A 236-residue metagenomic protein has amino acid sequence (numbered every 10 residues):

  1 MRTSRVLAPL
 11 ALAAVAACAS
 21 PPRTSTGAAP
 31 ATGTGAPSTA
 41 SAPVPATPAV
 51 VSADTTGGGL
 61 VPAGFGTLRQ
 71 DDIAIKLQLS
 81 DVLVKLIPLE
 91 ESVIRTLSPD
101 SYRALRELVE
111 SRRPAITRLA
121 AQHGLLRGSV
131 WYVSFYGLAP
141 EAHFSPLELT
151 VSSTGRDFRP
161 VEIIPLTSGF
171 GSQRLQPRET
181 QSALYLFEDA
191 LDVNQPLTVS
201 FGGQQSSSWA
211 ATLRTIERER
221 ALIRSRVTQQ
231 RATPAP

Functional and structural regions predicted by a protein language model:
M1-A8: Bacterial N-terminal signal peptides that target proteins for export
A14-A17: C-terminal motif of bacterial Sec signal peptides marking the signal peptidase cleavage site
A19-P236: Conserved functional micro-motifs across diverse proteins
